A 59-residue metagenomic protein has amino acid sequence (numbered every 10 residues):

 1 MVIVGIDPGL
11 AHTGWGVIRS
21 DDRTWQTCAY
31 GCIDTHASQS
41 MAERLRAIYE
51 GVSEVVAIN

Functional and structural regions predicted by a protein language model:
M1-N59: Phosphate- and other anionic-substrate recognition elements at nucleic-acid/protein interfaces
